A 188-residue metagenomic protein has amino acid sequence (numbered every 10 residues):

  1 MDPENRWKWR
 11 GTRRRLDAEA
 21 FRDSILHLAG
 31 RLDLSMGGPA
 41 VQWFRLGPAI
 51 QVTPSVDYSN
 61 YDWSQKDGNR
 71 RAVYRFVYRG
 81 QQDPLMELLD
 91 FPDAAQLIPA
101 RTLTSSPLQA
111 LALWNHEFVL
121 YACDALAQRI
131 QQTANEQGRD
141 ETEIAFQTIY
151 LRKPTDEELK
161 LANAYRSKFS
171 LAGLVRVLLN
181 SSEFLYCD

Functional and structural regions predicted by a protein language model:
M1-I144, T148, K153, L178-C187: An acidic, gly/pro-interrupted, aromatic-rich
I149, L159-K168: Amphipathic alpha-helical segments that form the core helices of the histone-fold
L174: Globin-like tetrapyrrole-binding proteins
